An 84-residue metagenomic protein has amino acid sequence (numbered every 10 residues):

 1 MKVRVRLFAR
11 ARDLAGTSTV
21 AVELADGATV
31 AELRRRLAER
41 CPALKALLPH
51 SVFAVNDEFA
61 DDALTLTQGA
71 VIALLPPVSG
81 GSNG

Functional and structural regions predicted by a protein language model:
M1-G84: Ubiquitin-like/PB1-type beta-grasp interaction modules and other compact soluble beta-rich domains
